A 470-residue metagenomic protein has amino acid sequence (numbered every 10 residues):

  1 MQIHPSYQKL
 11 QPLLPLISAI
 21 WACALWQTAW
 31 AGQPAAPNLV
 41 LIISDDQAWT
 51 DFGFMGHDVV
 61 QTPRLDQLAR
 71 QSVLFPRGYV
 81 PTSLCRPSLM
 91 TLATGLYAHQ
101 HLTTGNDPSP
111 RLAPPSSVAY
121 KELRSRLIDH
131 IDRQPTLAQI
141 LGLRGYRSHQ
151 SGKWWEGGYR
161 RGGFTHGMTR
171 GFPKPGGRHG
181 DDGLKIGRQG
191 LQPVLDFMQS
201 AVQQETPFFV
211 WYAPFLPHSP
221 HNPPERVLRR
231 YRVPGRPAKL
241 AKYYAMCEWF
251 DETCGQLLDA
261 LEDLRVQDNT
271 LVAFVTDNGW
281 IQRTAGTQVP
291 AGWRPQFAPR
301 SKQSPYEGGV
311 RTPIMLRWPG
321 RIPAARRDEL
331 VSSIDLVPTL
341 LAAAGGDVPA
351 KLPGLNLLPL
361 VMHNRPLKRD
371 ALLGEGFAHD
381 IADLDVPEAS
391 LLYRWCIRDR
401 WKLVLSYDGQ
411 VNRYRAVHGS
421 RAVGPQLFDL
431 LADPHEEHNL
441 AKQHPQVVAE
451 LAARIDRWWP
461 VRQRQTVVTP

Functional and structural regions predicted by a protein language model:
M1-Q11: N-terminal secretory signal peptides that target proteins for export/translocation
I3-H4, L16, A36: Intrinsically disordered, low-complexity segments
P12-L25: Bacterial N-terminal signal peptides
W30-G424, P434-P460, Q465-T469: Formylglycine-dependent sulfatase
L427-F428: Short hydrophobic beta-strand that contains or immediately precedes a catalytic carboxylate
L431: A short, internal acetyl-CoA/4′-phosphopantetheine-binding micro-motif in the GNAT/acyltransferase core
